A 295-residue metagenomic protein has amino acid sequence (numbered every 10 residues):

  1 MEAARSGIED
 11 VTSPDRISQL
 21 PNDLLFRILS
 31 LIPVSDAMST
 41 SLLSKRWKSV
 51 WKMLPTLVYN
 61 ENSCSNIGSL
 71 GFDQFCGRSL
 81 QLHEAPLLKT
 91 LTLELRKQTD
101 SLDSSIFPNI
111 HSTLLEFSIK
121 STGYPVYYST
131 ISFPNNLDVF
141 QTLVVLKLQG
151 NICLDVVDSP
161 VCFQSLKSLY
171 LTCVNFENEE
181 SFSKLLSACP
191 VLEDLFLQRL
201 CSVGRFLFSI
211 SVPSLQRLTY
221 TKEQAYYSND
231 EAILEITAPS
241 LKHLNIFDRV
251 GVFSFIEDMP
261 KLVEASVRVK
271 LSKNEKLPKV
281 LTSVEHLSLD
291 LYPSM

Functional and structural regions predicted by a protein language model:
E2-S209: Leucine-rich repeat
G71, K261-E264, E285: Amphipathic alpha-helical scaffolding segments
I106-I110, I131-F140, D158-L166, F182-P190 (+5 more regions): A structural signal for leucine-rich repeat
E116, C153-D155, E177, Q198 (+7 more regions): Extracellular beta-strand scaffolds
S283-M295: Oxyanion-binding "anion nests"
